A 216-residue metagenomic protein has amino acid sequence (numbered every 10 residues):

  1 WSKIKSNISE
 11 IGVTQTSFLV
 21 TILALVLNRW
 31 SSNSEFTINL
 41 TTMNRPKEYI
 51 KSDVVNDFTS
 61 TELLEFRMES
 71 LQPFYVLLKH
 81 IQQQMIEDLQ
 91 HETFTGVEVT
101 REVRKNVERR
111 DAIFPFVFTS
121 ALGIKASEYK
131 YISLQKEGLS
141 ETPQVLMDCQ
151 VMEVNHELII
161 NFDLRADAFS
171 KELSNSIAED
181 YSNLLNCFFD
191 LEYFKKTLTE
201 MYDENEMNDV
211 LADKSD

Functional and structural regions predicted by a protein language model:
W1-V13, R104, M201-N208: Flexible, P/S/T/G-rich "lid" or insertion loops adjacent to the active sites of thioester-utilizing
S2, S60, L64, L158-I160: Short amphipathic alpha-helical segments
N7-V20, W30-K136, A166-S170, F194: His-Asp-centered acyl/peptidyl-transfer active-site segments
I8, L27, F188: Hydrophobic pocket-lining residues that define ligand/cofactor binding sites across diverse proteins
S34-T41, E69-L78, G96, L139-Y202: Extended, hydrophobic beta-loop-alpha segments that form or line the acyl/peptidyl-thioester binding and transfer paths
S182, M201-D216: N-lobe entry segment of adenylate-forming
